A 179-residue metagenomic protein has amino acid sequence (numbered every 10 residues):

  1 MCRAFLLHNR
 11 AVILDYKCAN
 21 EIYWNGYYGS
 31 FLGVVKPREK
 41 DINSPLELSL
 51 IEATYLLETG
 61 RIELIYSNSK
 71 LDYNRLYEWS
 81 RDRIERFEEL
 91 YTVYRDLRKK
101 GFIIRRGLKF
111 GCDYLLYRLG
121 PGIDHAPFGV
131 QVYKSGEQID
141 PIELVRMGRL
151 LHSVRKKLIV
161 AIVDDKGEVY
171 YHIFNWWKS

Functional and structural regions predicted by a protein language model:
M1-S179: Long Lys/Arg-rich low-complexity intrinsically disordered regions in nucleic-acid-associated proteins
